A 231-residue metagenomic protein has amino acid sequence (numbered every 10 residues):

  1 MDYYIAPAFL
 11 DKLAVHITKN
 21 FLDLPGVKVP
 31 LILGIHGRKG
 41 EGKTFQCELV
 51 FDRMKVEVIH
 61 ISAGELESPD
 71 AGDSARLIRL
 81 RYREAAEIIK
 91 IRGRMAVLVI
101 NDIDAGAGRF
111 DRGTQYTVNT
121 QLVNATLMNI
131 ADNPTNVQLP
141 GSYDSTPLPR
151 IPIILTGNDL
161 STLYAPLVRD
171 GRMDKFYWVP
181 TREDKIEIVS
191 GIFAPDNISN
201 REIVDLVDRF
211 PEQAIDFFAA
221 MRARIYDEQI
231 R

Functional and structural regions predicted by a protein language model:
M1-L33, R38: Pre-Walker A (pre-P-loop) alpha-helix and adjacent loop at the N terminus of AAA/AAA+ ATPase modules, a conserved
G26-I61, E84-E87: Walker A/P-loop
V56, P149, A165-R182: A short helix-turn-beta junction within AAA+ P-loop NTPase domains corresponding to the substrate/partner-engaging
H60-R92: Short glycine-rich substrate-engagement loop in P-loop NTPases that contacts/grips substrate
G93-L98, T126, P147-I154: Loop/turn-to-beta-strand initiation segments
D104-P147: Conserved catalytic/switch belt of AAA+ P-loop NTPases
P152, I186-R231: Conserved AAA+ ATPase small/helical "lid" subdomain
N158-D159: Conserved H-loop
